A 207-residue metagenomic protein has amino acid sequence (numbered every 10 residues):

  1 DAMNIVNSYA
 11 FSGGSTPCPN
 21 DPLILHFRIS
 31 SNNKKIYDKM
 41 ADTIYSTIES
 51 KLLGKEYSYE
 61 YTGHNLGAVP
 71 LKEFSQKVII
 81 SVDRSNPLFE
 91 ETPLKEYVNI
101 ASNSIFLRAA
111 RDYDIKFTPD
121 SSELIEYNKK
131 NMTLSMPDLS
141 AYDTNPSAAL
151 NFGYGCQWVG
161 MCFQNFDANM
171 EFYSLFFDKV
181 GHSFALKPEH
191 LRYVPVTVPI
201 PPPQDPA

Functional and structural regions predicted by a protein language model:
D1-A207: Catalytic cores of phosphodiester-bond hydrolases, prominently lipid phosphodiesterases
